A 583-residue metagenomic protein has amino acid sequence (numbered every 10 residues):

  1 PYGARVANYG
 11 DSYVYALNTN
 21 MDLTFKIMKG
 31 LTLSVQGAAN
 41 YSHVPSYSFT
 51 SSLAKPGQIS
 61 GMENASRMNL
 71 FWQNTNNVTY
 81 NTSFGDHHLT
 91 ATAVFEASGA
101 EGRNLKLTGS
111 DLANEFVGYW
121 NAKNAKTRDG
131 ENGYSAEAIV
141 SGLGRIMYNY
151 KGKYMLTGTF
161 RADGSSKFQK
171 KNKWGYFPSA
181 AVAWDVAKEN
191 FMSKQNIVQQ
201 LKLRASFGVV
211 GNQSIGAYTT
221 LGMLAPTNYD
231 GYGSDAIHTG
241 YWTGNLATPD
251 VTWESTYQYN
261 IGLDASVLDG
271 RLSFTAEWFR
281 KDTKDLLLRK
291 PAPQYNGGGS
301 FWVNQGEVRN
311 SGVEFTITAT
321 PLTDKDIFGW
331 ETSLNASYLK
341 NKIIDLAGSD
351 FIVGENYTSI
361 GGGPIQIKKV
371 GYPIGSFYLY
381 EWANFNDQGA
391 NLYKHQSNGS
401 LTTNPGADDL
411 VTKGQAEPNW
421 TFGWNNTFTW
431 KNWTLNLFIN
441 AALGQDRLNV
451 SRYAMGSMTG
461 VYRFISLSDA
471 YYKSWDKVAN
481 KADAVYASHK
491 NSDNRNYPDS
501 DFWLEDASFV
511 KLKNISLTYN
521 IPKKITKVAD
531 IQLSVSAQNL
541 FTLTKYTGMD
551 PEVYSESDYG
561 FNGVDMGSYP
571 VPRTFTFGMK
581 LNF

Functional and structural regions predicted by a protein language model:
P1-A4, S48-M62, R103-G130, T220-L246 (+6 more regions): Surface-exposed loop/turn segments flanking beta-strands in extracellular/periplasmic regions
P1-T24, N124-R145, N149, M155-T159 (+4 more regions): Outer-membrane beta-barrel transmembrane strand signature
G10-A16, S51, P56-K153, L246 (+3 more regions): Outer-membrane beta-barrel transmembrane domain signature of Gram-negative proteins, especially the mid-to-C-terminal
V14-F84, H88, E137-Q169, K173-K188 (+8 more regions): Surface-exposed extracellular loop regions of Gram-negative outer-membrane beta-barrel proteins
A39-K55, I59, A97-E115, F168-N172 (+7 more regions): Outer-membrane beta-barrel and related beta-rich outer-membrane complex signature in Gram-negative bacteria
K106, V303, L322-A416, R447 (+4 more regions): Conserved small-residue
S165, A442-Q532, A537-Q538: Extracytoplasmic gating/loop element in the C-terminal half of outer-membrane beta-barrel translocons and assembly
Q305-N310, N356-A383, D387, G460 (+4 more regions): C-terminal beta-signal and terminal closure region of outer-membrane beta-barrel proteins
